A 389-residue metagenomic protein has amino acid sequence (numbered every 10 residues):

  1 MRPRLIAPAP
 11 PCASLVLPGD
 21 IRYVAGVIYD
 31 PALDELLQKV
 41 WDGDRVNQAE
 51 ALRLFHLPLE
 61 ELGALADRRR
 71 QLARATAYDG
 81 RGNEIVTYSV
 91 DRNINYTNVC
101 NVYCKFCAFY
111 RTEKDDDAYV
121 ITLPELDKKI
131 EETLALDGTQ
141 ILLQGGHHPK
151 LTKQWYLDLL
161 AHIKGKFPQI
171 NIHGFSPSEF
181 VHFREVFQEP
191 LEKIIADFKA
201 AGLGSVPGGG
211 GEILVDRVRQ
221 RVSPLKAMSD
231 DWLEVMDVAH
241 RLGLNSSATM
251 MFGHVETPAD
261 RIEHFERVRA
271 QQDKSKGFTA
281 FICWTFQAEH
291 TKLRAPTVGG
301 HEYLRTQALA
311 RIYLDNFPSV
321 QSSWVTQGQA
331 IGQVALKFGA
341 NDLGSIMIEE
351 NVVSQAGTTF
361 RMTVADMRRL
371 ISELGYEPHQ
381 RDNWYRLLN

Functional and structural regions predicted by a protein language model:
R2-A7, C12-E60, K128, L134 (+1 more regions): Auxiliary Fe-S-binding modules of radical SAM enzymes
G43, A66, C104, L143 (+5 more regions): Conserved, mostly hydrophobic/aromatic
A51-F55, V90-N93, G145-P149, F252-V255 (+1 more regions): Conserved short loop/turn motifs at secondary-structure junctions
A64-K114, A118-Q144: N-terminal pre-triad scaffold of radical SAM enzymes
E84-V86, V90, K105-D115, L160-K164 (+2 more regions): Mobile, glycine- and charge-enriched loop segments and immediately flanking short secondary-structure elements within
V86-R92, I141, I172-F175, V206-G208 (+4 more regions): Hydrophobic faces of well-ordered beta-strands that scaffold small-molecule active sites in alpha/beta enzyme cores
Y88, R92, K114, Q144-K153 (+3 more regions): Glycine-rich, proline-tolerant flexible connector loops at the mouths of alpha/beta enzymes
R111-T249, G253-E263, R267-A270: Conserved Radical SAM active-site core
